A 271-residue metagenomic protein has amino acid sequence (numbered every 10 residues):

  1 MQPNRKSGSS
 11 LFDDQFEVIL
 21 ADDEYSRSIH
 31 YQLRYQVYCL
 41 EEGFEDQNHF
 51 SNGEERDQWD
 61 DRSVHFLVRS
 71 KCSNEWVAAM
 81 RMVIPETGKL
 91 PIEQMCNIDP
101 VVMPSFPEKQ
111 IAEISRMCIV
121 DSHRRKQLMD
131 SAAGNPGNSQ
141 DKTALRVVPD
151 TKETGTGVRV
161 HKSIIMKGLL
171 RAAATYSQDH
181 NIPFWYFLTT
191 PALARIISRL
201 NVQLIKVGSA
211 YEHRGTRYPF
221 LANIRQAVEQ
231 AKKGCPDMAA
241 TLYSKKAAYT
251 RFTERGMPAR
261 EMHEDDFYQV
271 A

Functional and structural regions predicted by a protein language model:
P3-E54, H65-L67, C72: Short amphipathic alpha-helix that is part of the acyltransferase structural core
L20, W76, L204-K206: Residue-level detector of beta-propeller blades
N48-E54, W59-H65, L90-M103: Short acidic (Asp/Glu) patches
V64, A78, A112: Residue-level detector of short, conserved catalytic/binding motifs and their immediate flanks
L67, N74-I84: Conserved beta-strand in the GNAT
P85-L221: Acyl-donor binding region in acyl/amide transferases
P136-P149, A239-A271: Short, cationic low-complexity segments
N201-R260: Accessory, usually C-terminal, subdomains that scaffold auxiliary metal cofactors
